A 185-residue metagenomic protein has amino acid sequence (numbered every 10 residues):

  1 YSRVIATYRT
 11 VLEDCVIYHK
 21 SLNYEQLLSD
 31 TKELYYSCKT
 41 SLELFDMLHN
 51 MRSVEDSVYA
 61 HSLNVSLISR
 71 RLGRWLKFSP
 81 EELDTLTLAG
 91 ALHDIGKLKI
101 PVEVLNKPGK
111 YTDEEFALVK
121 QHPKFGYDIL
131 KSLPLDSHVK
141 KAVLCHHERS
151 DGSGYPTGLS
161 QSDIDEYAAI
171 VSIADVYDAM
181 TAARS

Functional and structural regions predicted by a protein language model:
Y1-R52, D56-S57: Non-catalytic interface/linker regions that flank or bridge core catalytic/transmembrane domains
R3, N23-Q26, K39-E43, T87 (+4 more regions): Signal-transducing alpha-helical linker
L28-M47, N64-L67, L92-P101, H147-E148: A short mid-domain helix/strand-loop element embedded in enzyme catalytic domains that forms or borders the active-site
L48-S53, A60-H61, F78-A142, D178: Divalent metal-dependent catalytic cores for phosphoryl transfer on phosphate-bearing substrates
E55-L86, G158-D163: Alpha-helical phosphate/pyrophosphate-handling elements in metalloenzyme active cores
S69-G73, G126, L130, I173: Buried hydrophobic packing segments
G90, L130-S132, D136-V171: Histidine/acidic-rich helix-loop-helix segments that form or flank divalent-metal centers in metalloenzyme catalytic
A169-A182: Conserved beta-strand-loop-short alpha-helix elements that form and flank the Mn2+/Mg2+-coordinating active site
